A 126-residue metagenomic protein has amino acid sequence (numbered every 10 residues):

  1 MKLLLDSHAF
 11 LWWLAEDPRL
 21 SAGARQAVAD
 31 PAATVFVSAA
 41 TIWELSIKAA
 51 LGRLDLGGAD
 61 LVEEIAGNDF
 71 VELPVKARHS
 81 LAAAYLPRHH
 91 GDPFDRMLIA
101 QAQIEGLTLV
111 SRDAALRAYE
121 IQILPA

Functional and structural regions predicted by a protein language model:
M1-V37, A50-E63, E105, A114-A118: Short, well-structured N-terminal submotif of metal-dependent ribonuclease cores
E16-D17, K48, L86, Q122: Residue-level signal for well-ordered alpha-helical positions
V37-S38, V75: Short glycine/serine/threonine-enriched helix-capping/active-site loop that flanks the nucleotide-sugar donor pocket
L45: Phosphate/NTP-binding elements of NTP-utilizing enzymes
R53-G58, V62, A66-A115, I121-A126: Active-site neighborhoods of divalent-metal-dependent phosphate/nucleic-acid chemistry enzymes
